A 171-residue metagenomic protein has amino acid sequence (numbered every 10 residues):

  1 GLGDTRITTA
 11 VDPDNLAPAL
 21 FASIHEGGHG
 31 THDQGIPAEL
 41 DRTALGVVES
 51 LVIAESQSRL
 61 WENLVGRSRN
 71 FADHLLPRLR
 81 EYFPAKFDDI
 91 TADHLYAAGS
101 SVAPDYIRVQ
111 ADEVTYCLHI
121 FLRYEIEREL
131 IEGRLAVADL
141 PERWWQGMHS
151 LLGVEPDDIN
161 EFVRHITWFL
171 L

Functional and structural regions predicted by a protein language model:
G1-P18: Contiguous, non-catalytic segments that form substrate-binding/exosite surfaces or channel walls
L2-D4, I53-S56: Short, solvent-exposed loop/turn segments at the edges of secondary structure
P13, P18-A38, E55-E62: Active-site recognition of the HExxH zinc-binding catalytic motif
G28, H32-I36, E62-N70, R80 (+1 more regions): Hydrophobic/aromatic-lined pockets within catalytic cores
R42-T43, E55, D105-Q110: Flexible glycine/proline-enriched surface loops and loop-helix/loop-strand junctions
A44-E55, T115: Active-site metal-coordination segments of metallo-dependent hydrolases
S50, R59, V109: Conserved phosphate-binding loops in nucleotide/dinucleotide-binding enzymes
S68-F169: Long, amphipathic alpha-helical stalk/connector segments used for oligomerization, subunit docking, or mechanical
